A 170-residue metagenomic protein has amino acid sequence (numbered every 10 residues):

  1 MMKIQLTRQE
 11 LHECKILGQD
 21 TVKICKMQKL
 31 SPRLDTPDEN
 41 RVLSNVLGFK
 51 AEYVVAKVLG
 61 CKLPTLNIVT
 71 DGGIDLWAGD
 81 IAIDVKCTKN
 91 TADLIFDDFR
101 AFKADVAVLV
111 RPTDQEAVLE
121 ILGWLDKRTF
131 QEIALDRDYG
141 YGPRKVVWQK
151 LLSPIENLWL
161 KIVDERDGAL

Functional and structural regions predicted by a protein language model:
M1-G79, K86-L170: Nucleic-acid endonuclease domains
